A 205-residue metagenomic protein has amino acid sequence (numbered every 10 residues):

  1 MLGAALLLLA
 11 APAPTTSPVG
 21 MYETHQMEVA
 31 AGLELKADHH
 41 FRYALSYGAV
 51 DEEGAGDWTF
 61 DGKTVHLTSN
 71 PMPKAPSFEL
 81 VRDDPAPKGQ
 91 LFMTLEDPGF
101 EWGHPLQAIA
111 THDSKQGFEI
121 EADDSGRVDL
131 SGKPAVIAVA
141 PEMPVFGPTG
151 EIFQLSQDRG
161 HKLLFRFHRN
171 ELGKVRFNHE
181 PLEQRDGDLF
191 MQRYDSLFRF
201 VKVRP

Functional and structural regions predicted by a protein language model:
M1-A11: Sec-dependent N-terminal signal peptides
A10-P205: Lipid interaction determinants
